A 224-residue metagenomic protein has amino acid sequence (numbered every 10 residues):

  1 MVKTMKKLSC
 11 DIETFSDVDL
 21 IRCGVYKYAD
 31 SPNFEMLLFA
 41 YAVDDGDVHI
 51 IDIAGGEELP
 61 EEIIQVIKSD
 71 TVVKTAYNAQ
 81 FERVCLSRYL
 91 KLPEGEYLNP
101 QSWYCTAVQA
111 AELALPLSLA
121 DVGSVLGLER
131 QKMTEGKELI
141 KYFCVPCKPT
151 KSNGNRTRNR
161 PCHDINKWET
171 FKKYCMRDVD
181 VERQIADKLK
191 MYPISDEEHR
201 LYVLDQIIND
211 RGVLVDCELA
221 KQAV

Functional and structural regions predicted by a protein language model:
M1-M36: Entry/capping segment at the start of metal-dependent catalytic domains with acidic active-site entry clusters
S9-D11, W103-Y104, V215: Short hydrophobic beta-strand that contains or immediately precedes a catalytic carboxylate
E13, A79-Q80, A220: An acidic- and aromatic-residue-enriched active-site/binding cleft used to recognize and process polar
D19-I21, V84-Y89, D210: A short acidic (Asp/Glu
V25-Y26, A120-D121, V125-L126, E218-K221: General N-terminal targeting signals
F34-L37, Y41, D45-E61, V66-K190 (+1 more regions): Active-site-proximal helix-loop-helix substrate-binding element of RNase H-like nuclease domains
E197-V224: Extended, well-ordered alpha-helical scaffold/bundle regions in very large, multi-domain proteins
